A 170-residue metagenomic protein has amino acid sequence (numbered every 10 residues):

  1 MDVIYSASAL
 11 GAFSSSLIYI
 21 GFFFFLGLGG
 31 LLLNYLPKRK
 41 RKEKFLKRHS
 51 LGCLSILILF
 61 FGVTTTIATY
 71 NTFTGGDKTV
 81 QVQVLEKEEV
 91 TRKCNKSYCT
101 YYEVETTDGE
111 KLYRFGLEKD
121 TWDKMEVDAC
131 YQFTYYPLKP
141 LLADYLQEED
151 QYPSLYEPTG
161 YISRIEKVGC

Functional and structural regions predicted by a protein language model:
M1-P37: Membrane-embedded alpha-helical segments of integral membrane proteins
F25-I56: Cytosolic-side transmembrane helix boundary signature
K42, T69-N71, G76, V80 (+1 more regions): Cysteine-centric segments in proteins
F45-F73: Internal/C-terminal transmembrane anchor helices
T74-Y98: Structural detector for short beta-strands of small beta-barrel domains
K93-R114: OB-fold (S1/OB) nucleic-acid-binding surfaces
E118-T134: Short nucleic-acid-contacting surface segments enriched for D/E, G, S/T with interspersed K/R
Y136-C170: OB-fold/S1-family single-stranded nucleic acid-binding modules
